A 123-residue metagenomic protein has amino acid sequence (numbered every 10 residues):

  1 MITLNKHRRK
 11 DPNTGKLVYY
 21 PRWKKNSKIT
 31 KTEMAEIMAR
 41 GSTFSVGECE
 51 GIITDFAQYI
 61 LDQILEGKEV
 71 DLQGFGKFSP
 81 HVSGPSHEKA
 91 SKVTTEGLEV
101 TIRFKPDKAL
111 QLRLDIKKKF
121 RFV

Functional and structural regions predicted by a protein language model:
M1-V123: Strongly charged
